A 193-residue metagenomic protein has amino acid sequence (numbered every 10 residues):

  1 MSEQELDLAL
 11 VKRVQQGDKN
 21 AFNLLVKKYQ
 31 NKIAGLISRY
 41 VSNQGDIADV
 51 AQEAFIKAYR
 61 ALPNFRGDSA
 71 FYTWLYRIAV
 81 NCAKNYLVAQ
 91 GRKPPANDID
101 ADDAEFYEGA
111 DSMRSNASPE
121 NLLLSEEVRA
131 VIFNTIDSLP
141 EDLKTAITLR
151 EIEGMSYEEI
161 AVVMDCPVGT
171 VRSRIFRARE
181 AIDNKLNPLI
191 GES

Functional and structural regions predicted by a protein language model:
E3-Q4, K93-L122: Internal acidic/polar
E5, A130-T170: Helix-turn-helix DNA-binding module
Q15-L24, A34-E53, G191-S193: Short, charged helix-capping/linker segments at alpha-helix termini
Q15-Q16, F55-A70, A89-Q90: Sigma70-family region 2
V26-Q44, A61, I136, A181 (+1 more regions): Amphipathic, Lys/Arg- and hydrophobic-enriched alpha-helical face
I37, V88-G91, K144, R179-S193: Short, Lys/Arg-enriched C-terminal cap helix and immediately downstream tail that follows
D49-I56, S69-N81: Structural recognition of an alpha-helix C-terminal capping motif at a helix-to-coil junction
P63-R66, R77-D98: Arg/Lys-rich amphipathic alpha helix in sigma70-family domain 2
